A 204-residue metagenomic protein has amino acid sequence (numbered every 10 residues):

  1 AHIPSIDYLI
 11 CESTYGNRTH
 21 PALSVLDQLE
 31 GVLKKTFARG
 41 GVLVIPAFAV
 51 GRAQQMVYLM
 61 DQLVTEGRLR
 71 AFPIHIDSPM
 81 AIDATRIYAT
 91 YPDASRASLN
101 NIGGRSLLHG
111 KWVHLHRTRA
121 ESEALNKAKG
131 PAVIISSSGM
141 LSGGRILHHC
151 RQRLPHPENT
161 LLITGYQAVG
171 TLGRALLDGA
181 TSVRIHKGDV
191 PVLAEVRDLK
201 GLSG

Functional and structural regions predicted by a protein language model:
A1-Q55, L59-R68: His/Asp/Glu-rich metal-coordinating catalytic cores of metallo-dependent phosphodiesterases/hydrolases acting on
H2-I3, G67, L125-A128, R153-P155 (+1 more regions): Solvent-exposed alpha-helices and their adjacent loops that cap or buttress functional pockets in soluble metabolic
D7-L9, V42-L43, P73-I74, P131-I134 (+2 more regions): Structural motif
S13-Y15, F48-V50, P79-M80, S138-G139 (+2 more regions): Active-site metal-binding loops of divalent metal-dependent hydrolases
T19-A22, P46, V50, I74 (+2 more regions): Hydrophobic alpha-helical scaffolding
G67-M80: Interdomain boundary/hinge elements
D77-R184: A contiguous, basic/glycine-rich beta-loop/short-helix subdomain that forms a polymer-engagement track
R184-G204: Generic long, charged, amphipathic alpha-helical segments
